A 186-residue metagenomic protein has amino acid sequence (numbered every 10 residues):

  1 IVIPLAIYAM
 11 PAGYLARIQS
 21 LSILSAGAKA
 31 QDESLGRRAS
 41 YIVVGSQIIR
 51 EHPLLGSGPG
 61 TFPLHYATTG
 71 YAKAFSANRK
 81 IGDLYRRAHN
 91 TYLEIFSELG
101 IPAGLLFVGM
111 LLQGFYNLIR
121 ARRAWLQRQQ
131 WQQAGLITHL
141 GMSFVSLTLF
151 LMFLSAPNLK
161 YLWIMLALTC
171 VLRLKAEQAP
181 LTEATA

Functional and structural regions predicted by a protein language model:
I1-E33, V43-E51, P59, L64: A membrane-periplasm/extracellular boundary helix in multi-pass inner-membrane enzymes that assemble envelope glycans
I3, M110-Q113, H139-A186: Transmembrane alpha-helices of multi-pass inner-membrane enzymes
Y8-A9, G13, G114-A121, T148 (+1 more regions): Hydrophobic membrane-targeting alpha-helices
Y14, I18-S22, L118-L126, P157 (+2 more regions): Membrane-interfacial segments
A28-V43, L55-L99, R120-W125: Long extracytoplasmic/lumenal interhelical loops at the membrane interface of multi-pass membrane proteins
E98-S146, L174: Hydrophobic transmembrane alpha-helices and their immediate junctions
